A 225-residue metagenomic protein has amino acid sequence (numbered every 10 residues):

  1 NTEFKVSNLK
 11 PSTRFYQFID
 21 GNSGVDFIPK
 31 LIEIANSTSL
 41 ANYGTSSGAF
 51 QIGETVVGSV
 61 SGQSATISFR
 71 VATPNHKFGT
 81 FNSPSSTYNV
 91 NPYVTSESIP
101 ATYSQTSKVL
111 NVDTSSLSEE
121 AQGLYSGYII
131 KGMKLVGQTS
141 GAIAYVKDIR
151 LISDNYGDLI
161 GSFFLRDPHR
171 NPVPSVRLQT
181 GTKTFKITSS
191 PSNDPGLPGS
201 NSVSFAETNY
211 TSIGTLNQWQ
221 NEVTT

Functional and structural regions predicted by a protein language model:
N1-T225: Extracytoplasmic/secretory-pathway segments with low complexity and glycosylation-like composition
